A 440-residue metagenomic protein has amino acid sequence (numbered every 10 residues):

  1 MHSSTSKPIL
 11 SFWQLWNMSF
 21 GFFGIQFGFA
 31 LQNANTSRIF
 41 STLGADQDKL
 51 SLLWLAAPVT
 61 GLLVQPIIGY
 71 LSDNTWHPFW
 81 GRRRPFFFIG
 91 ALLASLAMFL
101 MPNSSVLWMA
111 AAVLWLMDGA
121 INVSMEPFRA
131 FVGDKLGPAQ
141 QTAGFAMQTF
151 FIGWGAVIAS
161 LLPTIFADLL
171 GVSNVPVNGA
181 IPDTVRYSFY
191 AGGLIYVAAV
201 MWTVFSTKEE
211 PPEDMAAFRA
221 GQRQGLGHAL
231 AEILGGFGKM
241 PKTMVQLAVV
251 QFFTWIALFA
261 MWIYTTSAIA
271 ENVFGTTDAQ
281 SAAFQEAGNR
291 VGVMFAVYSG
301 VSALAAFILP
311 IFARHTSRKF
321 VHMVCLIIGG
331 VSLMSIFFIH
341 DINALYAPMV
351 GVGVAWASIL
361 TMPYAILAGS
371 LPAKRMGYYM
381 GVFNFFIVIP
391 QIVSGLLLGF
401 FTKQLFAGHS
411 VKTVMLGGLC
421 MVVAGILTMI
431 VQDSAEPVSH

Functional and structural regions predicted by a protein language model:
M1-W13, S105-A112, I121-S124, F128 (+2 more regions): Intracellular loop-helix junctions on the cytosolic face of multi-pass helical membrane proteins
H2-P58, V245-V250, T254-A279: Helix-loop boundary and gating motifs at the non-cytosolic
Q47-D48, P138-Q148, G288, L371-F383: Loop-to-transmembrane helix entry/capping segments in MFS-fold secondary transporters and related SLC/MFSD carriers
Q65-W80, L304-R318, T402: Helix-to-loop junctions at the C-terminal end of transmembrane segments in multipass secondary transporters
F87-S105, I328-H340: C-terminal ends and interior cores of transmembrane alpha-helices in multi-pass membrane transporters/permeases
A97-M101, S105-S124, A344-S358: Hydrophobic core of transmembrane alpha-helices in multi-pass small-molecule transporters, especially MFS/SLC-type
V123-L136, S358-P372: Intracellular juxtamembrane helix-capping segments at the cytosolic ends of symmetry-related transmembrane helices
A313, K319-P363: C-terminal transmembrane helical hairpin of 12-TM major facilitator-type secondary transporters
